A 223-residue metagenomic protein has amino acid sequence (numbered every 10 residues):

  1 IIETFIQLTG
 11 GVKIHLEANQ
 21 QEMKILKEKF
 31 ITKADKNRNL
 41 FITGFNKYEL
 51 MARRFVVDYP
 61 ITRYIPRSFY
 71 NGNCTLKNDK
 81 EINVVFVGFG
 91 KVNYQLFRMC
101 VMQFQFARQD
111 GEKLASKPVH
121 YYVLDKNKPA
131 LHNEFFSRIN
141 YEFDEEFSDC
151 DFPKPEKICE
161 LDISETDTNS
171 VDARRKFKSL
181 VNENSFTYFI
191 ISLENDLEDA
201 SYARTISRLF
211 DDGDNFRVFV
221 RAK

Functional and structural regions predicted by a protein language model:
I1-K223: Cytosolic regulatory regions of ion transport systems
